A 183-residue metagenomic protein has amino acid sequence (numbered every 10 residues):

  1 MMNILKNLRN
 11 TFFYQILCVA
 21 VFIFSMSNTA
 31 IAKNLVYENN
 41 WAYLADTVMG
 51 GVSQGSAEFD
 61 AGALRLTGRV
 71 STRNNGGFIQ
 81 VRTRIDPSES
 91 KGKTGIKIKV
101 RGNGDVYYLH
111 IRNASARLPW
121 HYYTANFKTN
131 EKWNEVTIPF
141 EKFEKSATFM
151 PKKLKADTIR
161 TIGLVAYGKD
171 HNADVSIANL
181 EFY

Functional and structural regions predicted by a protein language model:
M1-N10: N-terminal secretory signal peptides that target proteins for export/translocation
N10-F13, L164: Generic surface-pattern signal
T11, F24-T29: Terminal non-domain segments
F12-F13, L17, G51: Glycine-centered small-residue hotspots that permit tight backbone geometry or close packing
Q15-S25: Bacterial N-terminal signal peptides
N28-Y183: Beta-rich carbohydrate-recognition modules and glycan-binding surfaces
